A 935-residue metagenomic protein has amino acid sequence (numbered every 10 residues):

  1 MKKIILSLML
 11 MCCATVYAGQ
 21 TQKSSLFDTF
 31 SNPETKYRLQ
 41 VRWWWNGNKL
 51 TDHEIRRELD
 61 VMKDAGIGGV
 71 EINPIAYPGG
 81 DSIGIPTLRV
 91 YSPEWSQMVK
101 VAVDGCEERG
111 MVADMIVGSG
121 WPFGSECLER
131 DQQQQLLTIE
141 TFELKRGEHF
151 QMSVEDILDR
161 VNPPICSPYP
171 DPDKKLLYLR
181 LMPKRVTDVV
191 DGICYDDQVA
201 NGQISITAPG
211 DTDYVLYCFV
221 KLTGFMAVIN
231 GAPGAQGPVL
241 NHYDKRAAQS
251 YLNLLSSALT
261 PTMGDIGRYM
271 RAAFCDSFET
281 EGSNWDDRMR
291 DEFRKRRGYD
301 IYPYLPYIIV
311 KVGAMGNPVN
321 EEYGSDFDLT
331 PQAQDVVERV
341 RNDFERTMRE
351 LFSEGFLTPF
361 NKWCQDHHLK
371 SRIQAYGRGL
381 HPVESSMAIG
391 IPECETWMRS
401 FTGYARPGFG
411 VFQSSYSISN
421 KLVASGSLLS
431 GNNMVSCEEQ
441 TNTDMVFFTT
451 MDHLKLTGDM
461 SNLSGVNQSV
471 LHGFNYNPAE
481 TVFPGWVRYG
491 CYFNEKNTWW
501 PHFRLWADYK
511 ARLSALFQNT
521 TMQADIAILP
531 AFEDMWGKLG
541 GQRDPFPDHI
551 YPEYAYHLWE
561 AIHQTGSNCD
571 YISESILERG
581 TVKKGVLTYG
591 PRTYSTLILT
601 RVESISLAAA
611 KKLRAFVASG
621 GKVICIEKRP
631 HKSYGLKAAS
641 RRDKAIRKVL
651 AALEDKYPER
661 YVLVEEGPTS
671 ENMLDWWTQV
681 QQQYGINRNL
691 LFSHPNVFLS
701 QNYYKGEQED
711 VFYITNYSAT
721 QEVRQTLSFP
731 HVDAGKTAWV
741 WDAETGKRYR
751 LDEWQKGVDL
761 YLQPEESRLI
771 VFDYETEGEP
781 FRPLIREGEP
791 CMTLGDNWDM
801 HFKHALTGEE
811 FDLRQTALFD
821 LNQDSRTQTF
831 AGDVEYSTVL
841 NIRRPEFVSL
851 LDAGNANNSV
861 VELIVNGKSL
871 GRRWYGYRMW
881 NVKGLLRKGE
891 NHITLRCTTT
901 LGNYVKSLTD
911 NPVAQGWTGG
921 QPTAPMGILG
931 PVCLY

Functional and structural regions predicted by a protein language model:
M1-Q22: Bacterial Sec-dependent N-terminal signal peptides
K23-G69: Mature N-terminal segment immediately following signal peptide/propeptide cleavage in secreted/periplasmic
L39-Q40, R56, G69, G80 (+9 more regions): Carbohydrate-binding surfaces of carbohydrate-active enzymes
I75-D197, I206-G210, F219, F225-V228 (+2 more regions): Acidic/aromatic-lined carbohydrate-recognition and catalytic surfaces of CAZymes acting on diverse glycans
W121-G124, L128, L144-F150, D156 (+6 more regions): An acidic-aromatic loop/edge-strand motif
L176-T260, Q755-E789, K888-E890: Extended acidic/polar, glycine-enriched regions that form or flank non-catalytic beta-rich accessory modules
G585, T600, A608-K611, R641-V649 (+2 more regions): C-terminal structured "cap/appendage" subdomains that terminate the fold
P730, L840-N866, R873-W874, I893-C897: Aromatic-lined ligand-binding clefts that engage carbohydrates, nucleic acids, or primary amines
